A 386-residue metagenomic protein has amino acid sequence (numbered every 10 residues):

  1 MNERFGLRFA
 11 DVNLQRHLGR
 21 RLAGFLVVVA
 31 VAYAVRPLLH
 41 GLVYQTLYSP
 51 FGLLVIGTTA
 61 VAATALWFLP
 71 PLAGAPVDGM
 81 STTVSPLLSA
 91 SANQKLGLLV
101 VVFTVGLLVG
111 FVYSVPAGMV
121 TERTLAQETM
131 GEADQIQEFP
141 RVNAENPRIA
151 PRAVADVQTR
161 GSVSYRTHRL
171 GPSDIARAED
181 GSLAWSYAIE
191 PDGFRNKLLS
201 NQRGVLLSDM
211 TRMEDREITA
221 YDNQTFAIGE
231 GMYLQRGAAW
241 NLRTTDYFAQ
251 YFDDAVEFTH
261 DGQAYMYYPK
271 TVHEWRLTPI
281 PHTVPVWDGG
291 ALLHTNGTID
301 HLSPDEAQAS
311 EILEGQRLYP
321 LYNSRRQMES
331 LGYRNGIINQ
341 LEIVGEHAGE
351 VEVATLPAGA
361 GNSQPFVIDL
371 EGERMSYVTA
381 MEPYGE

Functional and structural regions predicted by a protein language model:
E3-E386: Soluble extracytoplasmic regions of secretory-pathway and membrane proteins
